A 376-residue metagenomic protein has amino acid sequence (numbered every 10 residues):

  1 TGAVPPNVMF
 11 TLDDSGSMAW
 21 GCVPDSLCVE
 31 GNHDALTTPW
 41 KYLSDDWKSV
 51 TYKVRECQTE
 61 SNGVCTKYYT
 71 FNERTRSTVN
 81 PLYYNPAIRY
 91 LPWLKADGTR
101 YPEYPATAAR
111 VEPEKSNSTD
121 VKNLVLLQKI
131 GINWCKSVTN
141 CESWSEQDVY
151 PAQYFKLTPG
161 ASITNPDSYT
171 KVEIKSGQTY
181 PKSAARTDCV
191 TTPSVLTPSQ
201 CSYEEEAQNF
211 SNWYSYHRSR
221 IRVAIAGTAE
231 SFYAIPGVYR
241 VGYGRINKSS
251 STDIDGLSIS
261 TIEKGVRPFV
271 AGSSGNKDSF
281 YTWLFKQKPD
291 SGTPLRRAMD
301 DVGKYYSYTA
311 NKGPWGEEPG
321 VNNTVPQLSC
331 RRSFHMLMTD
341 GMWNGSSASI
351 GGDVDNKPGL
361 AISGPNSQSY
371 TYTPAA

Functional and structural regions predicted by a protein language model:
T1-P289, P294-P314, G320, T324-A376: Extended N-terminal export/anchoring regions of large proteins
